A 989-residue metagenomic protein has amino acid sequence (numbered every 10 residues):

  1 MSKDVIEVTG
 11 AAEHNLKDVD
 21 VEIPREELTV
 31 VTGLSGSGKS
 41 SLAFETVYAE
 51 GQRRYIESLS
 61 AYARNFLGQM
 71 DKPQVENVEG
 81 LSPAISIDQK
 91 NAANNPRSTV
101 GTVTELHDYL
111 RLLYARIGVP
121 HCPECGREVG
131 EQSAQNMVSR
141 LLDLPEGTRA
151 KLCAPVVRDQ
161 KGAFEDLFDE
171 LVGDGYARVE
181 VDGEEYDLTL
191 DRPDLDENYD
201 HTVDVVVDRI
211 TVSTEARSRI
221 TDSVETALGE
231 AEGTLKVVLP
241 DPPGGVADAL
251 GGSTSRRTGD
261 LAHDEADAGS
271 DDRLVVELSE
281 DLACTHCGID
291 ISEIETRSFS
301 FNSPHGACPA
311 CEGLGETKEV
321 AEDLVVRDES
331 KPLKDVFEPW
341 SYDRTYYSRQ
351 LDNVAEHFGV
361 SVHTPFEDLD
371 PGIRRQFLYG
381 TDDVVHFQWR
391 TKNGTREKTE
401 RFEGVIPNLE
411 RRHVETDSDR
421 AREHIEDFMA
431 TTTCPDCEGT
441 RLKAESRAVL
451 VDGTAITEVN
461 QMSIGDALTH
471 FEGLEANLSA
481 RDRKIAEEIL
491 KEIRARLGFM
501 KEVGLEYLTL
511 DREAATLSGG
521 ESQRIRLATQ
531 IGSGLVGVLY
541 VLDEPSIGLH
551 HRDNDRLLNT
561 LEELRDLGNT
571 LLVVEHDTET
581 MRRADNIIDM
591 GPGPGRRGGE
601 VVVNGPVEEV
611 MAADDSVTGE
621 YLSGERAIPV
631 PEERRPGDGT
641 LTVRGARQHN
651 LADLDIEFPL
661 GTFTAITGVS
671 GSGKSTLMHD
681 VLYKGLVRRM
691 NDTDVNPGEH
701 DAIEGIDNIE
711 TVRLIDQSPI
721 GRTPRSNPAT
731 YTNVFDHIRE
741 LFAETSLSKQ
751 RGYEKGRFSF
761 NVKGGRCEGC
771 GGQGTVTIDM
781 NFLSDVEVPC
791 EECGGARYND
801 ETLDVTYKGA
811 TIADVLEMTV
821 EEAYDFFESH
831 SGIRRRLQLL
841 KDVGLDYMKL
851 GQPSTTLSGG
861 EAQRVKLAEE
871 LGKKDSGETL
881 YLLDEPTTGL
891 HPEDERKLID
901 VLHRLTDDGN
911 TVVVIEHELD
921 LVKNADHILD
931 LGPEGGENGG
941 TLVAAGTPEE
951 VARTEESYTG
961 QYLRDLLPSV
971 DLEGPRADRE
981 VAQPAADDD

Functional and structural regions predicted by a protein language model:
M1-D989: Conserved phosphate-binding elements of NTP-dependent enzyme cores
